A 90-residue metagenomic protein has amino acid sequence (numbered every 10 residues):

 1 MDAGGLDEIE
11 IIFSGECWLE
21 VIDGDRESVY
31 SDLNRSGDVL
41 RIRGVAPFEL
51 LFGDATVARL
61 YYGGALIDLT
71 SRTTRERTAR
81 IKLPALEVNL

Functional and structural regions predicted by a protein language model:
M1-E49, G53-L90: Extended low-complexity, proline-rich intrinsically disordered regions
